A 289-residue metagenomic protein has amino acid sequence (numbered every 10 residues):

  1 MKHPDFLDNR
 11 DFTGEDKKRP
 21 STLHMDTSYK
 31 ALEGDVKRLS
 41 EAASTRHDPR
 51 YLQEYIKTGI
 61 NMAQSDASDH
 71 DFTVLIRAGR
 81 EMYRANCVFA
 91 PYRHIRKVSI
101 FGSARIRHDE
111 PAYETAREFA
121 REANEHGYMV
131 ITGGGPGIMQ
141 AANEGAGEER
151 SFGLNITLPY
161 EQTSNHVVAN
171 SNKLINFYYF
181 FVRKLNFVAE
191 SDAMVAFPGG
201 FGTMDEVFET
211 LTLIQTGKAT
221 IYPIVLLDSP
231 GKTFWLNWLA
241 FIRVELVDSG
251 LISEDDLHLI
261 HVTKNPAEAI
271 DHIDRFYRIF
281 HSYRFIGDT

Functional and structural regions predicted by a protein language model:
H3-I156: Glycine-rich beta-alpha loop segments
F6, L226-T289: C-terminal functional extensions of proteins
A90-R93, E122, A146, H166-A169 (+3 more regions): Solvent-exposed alpha-helices and their adjacent loops that cap or buttress functional pockets in soluble metabolic
S103-I106, P159, G199-G202: Short glycine-rich anion-binding loops that position phosphate/pyrophosphate groups of nucleotides and phosphorylated
A116, G137-F197: Acidic/glycine-enriched connector segments
A142-G145, S164-H166, E206-E209, L236-A240: Short acidic, glycine/serine/threonine-rich loops at helix termini
F152-Q162, F197, L211-W238, E254: Short, acidic/small-residue loops that bind anionic groups at enzyme active sites
N176-L227, R275-S282: Active-site/ligand-binding-proximal alpha/beta "capping" segment
